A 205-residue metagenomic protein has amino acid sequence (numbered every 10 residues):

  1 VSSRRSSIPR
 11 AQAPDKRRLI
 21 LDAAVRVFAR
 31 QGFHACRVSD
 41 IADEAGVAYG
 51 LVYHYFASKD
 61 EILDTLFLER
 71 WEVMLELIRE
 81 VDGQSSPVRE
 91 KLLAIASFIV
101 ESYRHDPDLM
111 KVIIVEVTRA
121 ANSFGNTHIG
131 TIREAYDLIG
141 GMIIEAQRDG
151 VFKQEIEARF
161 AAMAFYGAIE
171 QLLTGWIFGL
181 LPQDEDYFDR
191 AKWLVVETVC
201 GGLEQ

Functional and structural regions predicted by a protein language model:
V1-D15, R26: N-terminal intrinsically disordered/low-complexity leader segments
K16-A24, I41, L66-R70, M74 (+1 more regions): Generic hydrophobic, amphipathic alpha-helix propensity
L19, V27-E61, T65: Helix-turn-helix
T65, E69, R79-D108, A158-F165 (+1 more regions): Hydrophobic alpha-helical connector segments
E72-R79, H105, S123-D149, R159-M163 (+4 more regions): Amphipathic alpha-helical packing segments from all-alpha helical-bundle domains
M74, L93-I114, G140-G141, Y166 (+2 more regions): Helical hydrophobic small-molecule/effector-binding pocket
R104-S123, T174-F178: Amphipathic alpha-helical segments used for helix-helix packing
K111-I113, N126, E155, L181 (+1 more regions): Short, hydrophobic secondary-structure boundary micro-motifs
